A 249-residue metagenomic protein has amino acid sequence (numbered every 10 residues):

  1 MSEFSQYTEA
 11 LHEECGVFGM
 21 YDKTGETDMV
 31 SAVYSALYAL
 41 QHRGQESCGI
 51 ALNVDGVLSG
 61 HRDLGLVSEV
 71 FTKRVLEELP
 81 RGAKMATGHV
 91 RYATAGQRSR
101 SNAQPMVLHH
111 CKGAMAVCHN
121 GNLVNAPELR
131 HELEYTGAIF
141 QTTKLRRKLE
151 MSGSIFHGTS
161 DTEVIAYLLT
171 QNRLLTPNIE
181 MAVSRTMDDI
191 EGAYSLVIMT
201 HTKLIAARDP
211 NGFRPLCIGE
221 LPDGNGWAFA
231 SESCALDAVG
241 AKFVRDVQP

Functional and structural regions predicted by a protein language model:
M1-P249: Conserved short alpha-helical segments that host acidic/polar catalytic motifs at enzyme active sites
